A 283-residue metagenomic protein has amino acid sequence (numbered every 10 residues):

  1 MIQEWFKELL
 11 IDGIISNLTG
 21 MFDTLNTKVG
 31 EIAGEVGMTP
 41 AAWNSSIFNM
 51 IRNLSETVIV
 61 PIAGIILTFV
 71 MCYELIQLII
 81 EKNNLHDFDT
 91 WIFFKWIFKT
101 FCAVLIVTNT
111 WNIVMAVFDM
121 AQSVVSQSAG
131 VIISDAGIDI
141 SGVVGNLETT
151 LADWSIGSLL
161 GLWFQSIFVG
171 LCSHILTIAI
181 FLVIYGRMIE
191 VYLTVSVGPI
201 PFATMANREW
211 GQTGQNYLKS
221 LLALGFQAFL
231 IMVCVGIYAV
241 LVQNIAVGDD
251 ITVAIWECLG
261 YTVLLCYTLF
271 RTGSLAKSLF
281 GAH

Functional and structural regions predicted by a protein language model:
M1-I66: Binding/recognition "hotspot" determinant
I2, F6-I14, F88-I106, T110 (+1 more regions): Alpha-helical transmembrane segments and their helix-start/interface "positive-inside/aromatic belt" motifs in integral
L25, F101-V197, I231, V235-F280: Non-cytosolic segments of integral membrane proteins
I51-V60, W91, K95-F98, A152 (+4 more regions): Alpha-helical membrane-interface segments at transmembrane helix boundaries
G64, T68-I80, I231-A246: Juxtamembrane "helix exit" motif at the C-terminal ends of alpha-helical transmembrane segments in multi-pass membrane
I66-V104, V197-G211: Hydrophobic transmembrane alpha-helix segments characteristic of membrane transport and insertion machinery
F202-K219, A246-G248, S278-L279: Alpha-helical transmembrane segments
S220-M232: Alpha-helical transmembrane segments of multi-pass membrane proteins
